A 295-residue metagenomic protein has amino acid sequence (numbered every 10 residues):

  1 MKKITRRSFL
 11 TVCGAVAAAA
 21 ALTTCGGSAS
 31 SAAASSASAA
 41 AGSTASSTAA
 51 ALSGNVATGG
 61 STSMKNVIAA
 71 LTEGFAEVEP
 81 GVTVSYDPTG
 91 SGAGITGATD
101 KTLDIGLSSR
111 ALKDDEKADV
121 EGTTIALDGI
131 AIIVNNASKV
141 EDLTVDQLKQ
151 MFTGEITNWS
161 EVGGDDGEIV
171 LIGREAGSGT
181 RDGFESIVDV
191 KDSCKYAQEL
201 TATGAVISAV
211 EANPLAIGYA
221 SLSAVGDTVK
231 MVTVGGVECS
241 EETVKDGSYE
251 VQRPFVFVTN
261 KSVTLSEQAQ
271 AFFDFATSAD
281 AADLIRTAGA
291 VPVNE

Functional and structural regions predicted by a protein language model:
K2-I4, G26-E295: Exported/periplasmic ABC-transporter solute-binding proteins
R6-L10: N-terminal export leaders
T11-V12, A40: Intrinsically disordered, low-complexity segments enriched in polar/charged small residues
G14-A18: Hydrophobic helical h-region of N-terminal Sec-dependent signal peptides in bacterial secretory/periplasmic proteins
A21-T24: C-terminal motif of bacterial Sec signal peptides marking the signal peptidase cleavage site
